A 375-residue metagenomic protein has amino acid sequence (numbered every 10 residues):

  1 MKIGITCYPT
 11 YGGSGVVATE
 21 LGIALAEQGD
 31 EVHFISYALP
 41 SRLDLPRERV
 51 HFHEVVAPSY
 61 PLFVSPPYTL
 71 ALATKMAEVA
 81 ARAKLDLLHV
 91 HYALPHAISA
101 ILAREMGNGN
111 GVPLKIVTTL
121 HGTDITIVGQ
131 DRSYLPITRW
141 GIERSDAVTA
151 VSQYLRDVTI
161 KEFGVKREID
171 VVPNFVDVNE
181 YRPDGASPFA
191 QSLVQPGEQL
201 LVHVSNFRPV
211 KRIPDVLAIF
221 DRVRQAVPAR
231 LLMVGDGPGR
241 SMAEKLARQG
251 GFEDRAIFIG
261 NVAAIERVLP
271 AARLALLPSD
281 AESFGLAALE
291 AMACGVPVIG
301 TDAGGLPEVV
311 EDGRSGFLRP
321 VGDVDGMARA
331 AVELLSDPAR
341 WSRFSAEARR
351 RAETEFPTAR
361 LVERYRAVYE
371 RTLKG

Functional and structural regions predicted by a protein language model:
C7-Y11, I23-L70: N-terminal strand-loop element at the rim of the active site of nucleotide-sugar-dependent glycosyltransferases
T149, V194-F220: Conserved donor-binding/catalytic core segment of Leloir-type glycosyltransferases
Y154, F175: Carbohydrate-associated surface elements
R182-Q195: A short helix/loop element that forms part of the nucleotide-sugar donor recognition site in Leloir-type
N261, D280: Aromatic "clamp/platform" in nucleotide-sugar-dependent glycosyltransferases that forms part of the donor/acceptor
P297-G300, V310: Short hydrophobic beta-strand element within catalytic cores of glycosyltransferases and related nucleotide-activated
D312-G313, F317-V324, E333-P338: Conserved acidic donor-binding segment of nucleotide-sugar-dependent glycosyltransferases
G326, E333, R340-E355, L361-A367: A short, well-ordered alpha-helix in the C-terminal region of glycosyltransferases
